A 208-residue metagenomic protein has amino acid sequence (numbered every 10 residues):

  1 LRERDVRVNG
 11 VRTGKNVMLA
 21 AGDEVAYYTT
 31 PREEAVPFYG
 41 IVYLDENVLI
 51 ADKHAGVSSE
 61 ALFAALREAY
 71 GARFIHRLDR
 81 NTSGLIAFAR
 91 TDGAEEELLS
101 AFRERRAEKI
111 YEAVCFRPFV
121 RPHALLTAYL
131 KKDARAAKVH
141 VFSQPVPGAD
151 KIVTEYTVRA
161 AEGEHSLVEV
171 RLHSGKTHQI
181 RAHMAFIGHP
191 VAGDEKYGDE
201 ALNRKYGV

Functional and structural regions predicted by a protein language model:
L1-K138, P145-K151, A160-A161: RNA pseudouridine synthases
L66, K132, G163-V208: Pseudouridine synthase
V141-Q144, L167-V168: Compact recognition or signaling/catalytic modules
Y156: Long C-terminal interaction/binding lobes of large macromolecular proteins
